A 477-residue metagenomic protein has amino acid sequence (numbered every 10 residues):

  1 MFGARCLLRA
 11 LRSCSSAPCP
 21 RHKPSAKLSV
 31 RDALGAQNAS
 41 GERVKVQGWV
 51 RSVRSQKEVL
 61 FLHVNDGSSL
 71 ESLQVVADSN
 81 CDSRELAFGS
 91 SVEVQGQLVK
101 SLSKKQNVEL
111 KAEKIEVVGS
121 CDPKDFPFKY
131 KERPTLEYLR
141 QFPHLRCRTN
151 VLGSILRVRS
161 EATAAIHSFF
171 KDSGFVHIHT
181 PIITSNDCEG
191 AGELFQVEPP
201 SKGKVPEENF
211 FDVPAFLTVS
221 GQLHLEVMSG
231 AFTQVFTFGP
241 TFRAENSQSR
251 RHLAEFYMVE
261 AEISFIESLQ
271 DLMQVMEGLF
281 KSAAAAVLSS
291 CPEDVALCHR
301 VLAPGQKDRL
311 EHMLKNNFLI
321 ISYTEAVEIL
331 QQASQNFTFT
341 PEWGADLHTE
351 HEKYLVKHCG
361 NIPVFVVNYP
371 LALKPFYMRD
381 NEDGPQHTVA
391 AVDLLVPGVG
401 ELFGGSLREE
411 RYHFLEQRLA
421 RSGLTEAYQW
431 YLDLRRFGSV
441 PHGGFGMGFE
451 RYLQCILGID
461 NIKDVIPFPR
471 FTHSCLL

Functional and structural regions predicted by a protein language model:
M1-L477: Class II aminoacyl-tRNA synthetase catalytic cores and aaRS-like
